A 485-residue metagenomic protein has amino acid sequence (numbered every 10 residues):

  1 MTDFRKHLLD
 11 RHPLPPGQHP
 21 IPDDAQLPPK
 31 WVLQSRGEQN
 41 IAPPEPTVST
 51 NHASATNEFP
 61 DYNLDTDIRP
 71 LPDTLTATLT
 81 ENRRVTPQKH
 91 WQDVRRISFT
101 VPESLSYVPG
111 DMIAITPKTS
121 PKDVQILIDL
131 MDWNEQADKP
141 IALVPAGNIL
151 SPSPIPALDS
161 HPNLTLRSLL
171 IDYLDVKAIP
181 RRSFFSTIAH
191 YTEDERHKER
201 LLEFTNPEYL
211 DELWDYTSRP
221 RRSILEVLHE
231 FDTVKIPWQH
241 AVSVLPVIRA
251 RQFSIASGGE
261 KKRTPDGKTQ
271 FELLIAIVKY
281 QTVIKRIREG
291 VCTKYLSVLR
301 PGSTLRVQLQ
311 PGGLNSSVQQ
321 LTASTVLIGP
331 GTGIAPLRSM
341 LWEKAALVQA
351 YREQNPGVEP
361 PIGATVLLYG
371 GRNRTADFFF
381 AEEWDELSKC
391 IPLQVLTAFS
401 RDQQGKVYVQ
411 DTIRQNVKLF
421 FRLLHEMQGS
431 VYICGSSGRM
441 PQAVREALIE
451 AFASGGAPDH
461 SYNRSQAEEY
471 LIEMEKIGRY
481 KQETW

Functional and structural regions predicted by a protein language model:
M1-W485: FNR-like FAD-binding dehydrogenase module
